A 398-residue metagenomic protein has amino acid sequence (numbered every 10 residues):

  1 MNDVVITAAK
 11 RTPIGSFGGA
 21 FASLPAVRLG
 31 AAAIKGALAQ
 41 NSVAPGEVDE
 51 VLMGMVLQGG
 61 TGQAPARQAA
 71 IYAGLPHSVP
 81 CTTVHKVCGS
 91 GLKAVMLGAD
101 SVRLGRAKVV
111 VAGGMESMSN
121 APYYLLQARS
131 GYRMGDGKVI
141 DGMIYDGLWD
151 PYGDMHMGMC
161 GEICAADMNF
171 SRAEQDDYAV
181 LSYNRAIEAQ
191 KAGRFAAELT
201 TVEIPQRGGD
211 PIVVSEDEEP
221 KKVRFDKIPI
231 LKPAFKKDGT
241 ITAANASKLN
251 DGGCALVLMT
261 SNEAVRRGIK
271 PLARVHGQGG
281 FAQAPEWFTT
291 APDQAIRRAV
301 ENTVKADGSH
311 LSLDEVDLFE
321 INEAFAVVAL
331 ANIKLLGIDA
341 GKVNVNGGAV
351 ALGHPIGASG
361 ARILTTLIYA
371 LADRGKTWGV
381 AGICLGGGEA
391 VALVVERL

Functional and structural regions predicted by a protein language model:
M1-P25, F225-T290, Q294-R298, T365-T366 (+2 more regions): Condensing-enzyme catalytic core mediating Claisen C-C bond formation in acyl metabolism
M1-T61, P65-A69, A73, H77-P80 (+4 more regions): Conserved active-site "lid/cap" helical segment
R11-T12, A22-S23, V27, A31 (+3 more regions): N-terminal extracellular/periplasmic Venus flytrap/periplasmic-binding protein-like
L24, M55-V109, P151-H156, K222-K248 (+3 more regions): Conserved catalytic cysteine-centered active-site region of acyl-thioester-dependent Claisen-condensing enzymes
V84-E116, A165-R194, A255-N262, I333 (+2 more regions): Active-site-proximal alpha-helical scaffold in enzymes
V109-I163: Flexible glycine-/small-residue-enriched beta->alpha junction loops that bind anionic phosphate/pyrophosphate groups
M159-E162, E198, Q206, H276-A351: Active-site pocket-lining segment
